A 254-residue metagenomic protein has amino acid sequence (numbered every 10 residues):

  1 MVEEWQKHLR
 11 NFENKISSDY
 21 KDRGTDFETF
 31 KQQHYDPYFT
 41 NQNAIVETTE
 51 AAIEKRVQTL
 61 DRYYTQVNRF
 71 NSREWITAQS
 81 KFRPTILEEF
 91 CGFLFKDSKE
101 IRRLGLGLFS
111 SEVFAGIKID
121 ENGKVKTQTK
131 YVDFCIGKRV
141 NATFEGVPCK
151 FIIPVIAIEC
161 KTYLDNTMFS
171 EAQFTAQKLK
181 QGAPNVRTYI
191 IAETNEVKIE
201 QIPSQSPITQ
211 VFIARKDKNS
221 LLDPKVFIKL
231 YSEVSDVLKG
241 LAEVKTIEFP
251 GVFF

Functional and structural regions predicted by a protein language model:
M1-K81, T85, G92, K96-V113 (+1 more regions): C-terminal tail/extension regions appended to the core domain(s) of diverse proteins
R69-E74, F151-E159: Glycine-rich, often proline-containing surface loops adjacent to acidic residues and nearby aromatics that form
T77-S80, I158-L164: Surface-exposed cleft-lining segments at the edges of enzyme active sites
G107-G146: Active-site metal-binding core of divalent-cation-utilizing nuclease and nuclease-like domains
V125-K126, G146-F151, K178-G182: Short, conserved, surface-exposed binding loops centered on an aromatic residue
F134, I153-T162, A172: Conserved catalytic cores of phosphodiester-cleaving nucleases, focusing on short active-site segments
T143-V147, L164-F174: Active-site-adjacent loop/helix micro-motif of nuclease/hydrolase catalytic cores
T162-T167, N195-V197: Short acidic, S/G/P-rich loop/turn micro-motifs used as interaction or catalytic elements
